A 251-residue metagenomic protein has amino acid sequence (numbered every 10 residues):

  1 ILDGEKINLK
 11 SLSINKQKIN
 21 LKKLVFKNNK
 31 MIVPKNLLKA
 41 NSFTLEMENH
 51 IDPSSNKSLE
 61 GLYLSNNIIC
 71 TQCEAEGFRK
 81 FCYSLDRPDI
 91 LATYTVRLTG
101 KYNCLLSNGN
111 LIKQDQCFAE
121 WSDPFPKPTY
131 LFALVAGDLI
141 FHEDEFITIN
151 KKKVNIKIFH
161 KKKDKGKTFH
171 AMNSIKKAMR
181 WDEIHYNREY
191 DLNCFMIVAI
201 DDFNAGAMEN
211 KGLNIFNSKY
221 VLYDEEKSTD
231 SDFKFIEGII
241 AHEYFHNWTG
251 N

Functional and structural regions predicted by a protein language model:
G4-S65, E120: A surface-exposed beta-strand-loop module
E5-I7, H50-D52, P126, I200-F203 (+2 more regions): An acidic- and aromatic-residue-enriched active-site/binding cleft used to recognize and process polar
L21-K22, I32-L37, F81-D86, G109-L111: Beta-strand-rich interaction surfaces with strong enrichment in secreted/lumenal proteins
K35, N66, C73, F78-R79: Low-complexity, intrinsically disordered short peptide segments enriched in small/polar/basic residues
C70-E76, S84-A241: Hydrophobic helix-coil surface modules that form long, contiguous segments used for peptide/substrate interaction
I240, Y244-T249: Active-site His/Glu-centered metal-binding helix of metallohydrolases
